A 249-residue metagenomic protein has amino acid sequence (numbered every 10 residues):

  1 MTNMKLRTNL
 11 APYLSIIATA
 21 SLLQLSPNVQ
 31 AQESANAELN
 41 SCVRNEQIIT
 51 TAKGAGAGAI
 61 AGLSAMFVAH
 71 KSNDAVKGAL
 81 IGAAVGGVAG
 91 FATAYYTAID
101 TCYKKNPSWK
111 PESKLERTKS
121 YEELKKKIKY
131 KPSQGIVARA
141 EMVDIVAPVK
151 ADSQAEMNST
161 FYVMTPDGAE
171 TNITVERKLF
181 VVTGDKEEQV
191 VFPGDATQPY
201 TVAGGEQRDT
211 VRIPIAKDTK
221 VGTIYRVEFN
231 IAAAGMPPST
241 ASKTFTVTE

Functional and structural regions predicted by a protein language model:
N3-S15: Bacterial N-terminal signal peptides that target proteins for export
S26-N28: N-terminal signal peptide c-region/cleavage motif recognized by signal peptidases
L39-W109: Short, low-complexity, glycine-enriched hydrophobic/amphipathic alpha-helices that associate with lipid bilayers
K104-A151: Short, compositionally biased P/S/T/A/G/V-rich stretches that sit at domain boundaries
S133-T174, L179-V181, E206-T210: Contiguous beta-strand segments within globular domains
Q189-V202: Solvent-exposed serine/threonine-rich low-complexity stretches and specific carbohydrate-binding patches
P199-A203, R212-V221, A234: Short, surface-exposed loop/turn segments at beta-strand-coil junctions that are enriched for proline with nearby
N230-A241: Short acidic/polar inter-strand loop motif in beta-rich domains
